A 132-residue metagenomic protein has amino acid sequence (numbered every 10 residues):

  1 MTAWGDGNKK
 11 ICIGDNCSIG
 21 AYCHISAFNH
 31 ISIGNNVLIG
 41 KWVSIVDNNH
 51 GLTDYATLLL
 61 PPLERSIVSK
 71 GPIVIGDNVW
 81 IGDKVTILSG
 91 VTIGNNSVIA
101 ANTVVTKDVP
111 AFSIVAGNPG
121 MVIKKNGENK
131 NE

Functional and structural regions predicted by a protein language model:
M1-S89, N126-G127: Flexible, glycine/small-residue-enriched loop-and-beta-strand segment within the central core of proteins
D83, I87-M121, E128-E132: C-terminal/domain-terminus segments
